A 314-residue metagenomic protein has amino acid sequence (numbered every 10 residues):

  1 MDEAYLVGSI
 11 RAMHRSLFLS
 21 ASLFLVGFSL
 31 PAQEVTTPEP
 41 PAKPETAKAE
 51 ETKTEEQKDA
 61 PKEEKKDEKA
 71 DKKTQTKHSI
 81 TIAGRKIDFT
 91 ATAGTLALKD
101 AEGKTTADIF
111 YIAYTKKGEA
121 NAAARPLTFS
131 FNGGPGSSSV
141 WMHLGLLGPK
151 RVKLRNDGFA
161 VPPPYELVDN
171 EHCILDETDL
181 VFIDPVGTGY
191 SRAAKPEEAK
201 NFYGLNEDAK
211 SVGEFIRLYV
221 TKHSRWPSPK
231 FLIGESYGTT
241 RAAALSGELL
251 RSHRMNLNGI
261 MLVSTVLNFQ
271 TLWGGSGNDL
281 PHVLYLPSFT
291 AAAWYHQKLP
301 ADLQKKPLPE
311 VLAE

Functional and structural regions predicted by a protein language model:
I10-Q33: Sec-dependent N-terminal signal peptides
E39-K62, G103-Y203: N-terminal cap/lid subdomain of alpha/beta-hydrolase-fold enzymes
K65-G103: Mature N-terminal segment immediately following signal peptide/propeptide cleavage in secreted/periplasmic
P149-K153, L250-E314: A catalytic-pocket lid/entrance helix-loop region that shapes and gates access to the active site across common
L175, P185, F202-T221: Alpha/beta-hydrolase active-site loop
D184, F231, G259-M261: Residue in the alpha/beta-hydrolase core beta-strand immediately N-terminal to the catalytic nucleophile
S224-Y237: Alpha/beta-hydrolase fold nucleophile elbow
G234-G247: Glycine-rich nucleophile elbow surrounding the catalytic serine of serine-hydrolase chemistry
